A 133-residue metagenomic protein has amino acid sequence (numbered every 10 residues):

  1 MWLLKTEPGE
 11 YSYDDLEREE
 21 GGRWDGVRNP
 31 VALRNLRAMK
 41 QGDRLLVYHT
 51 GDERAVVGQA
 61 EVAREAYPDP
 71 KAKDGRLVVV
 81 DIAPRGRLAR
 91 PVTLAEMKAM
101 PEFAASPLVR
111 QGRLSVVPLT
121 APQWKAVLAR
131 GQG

Functional and structural regions predicted by a protein language model:
M1-G9, D69-G133: Contiguous surface segments at macromolecular interaction interfaces
M1-Q41, G133: Compositionally biased, charged N-terminal/linker segments
E20-R23, Q41-D43, V56-G58, R76-V80: A generic structural signal for short beta-strands and their flanking turns/coil linkers
G42-L46, V116: Hydrophobic/aromatic beta-strand segments within beta-rich folds
L46-V47, E61: Hydrophobic beta-strand signal
Y48-R54: Short, charged beta-turn/beta-strand-edge "cap" motif at the junction between a beta-strand and an adjacent loop
H49, R64-Y67: Conserved "cap/hinge" positions at secondary-structure junctions
A55-E65: Short beta-strand-centered aromatic/proline hotspots
